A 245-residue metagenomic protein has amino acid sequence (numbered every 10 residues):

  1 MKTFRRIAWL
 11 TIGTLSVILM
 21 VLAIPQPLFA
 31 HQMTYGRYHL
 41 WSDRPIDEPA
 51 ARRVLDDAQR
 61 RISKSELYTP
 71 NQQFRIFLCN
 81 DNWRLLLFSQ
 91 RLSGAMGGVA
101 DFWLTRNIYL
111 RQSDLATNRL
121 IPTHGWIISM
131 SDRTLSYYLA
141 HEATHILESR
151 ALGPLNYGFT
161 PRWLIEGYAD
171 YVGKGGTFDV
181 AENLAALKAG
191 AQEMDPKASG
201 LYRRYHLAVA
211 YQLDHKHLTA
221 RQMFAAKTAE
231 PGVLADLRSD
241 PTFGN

Functional and structural regions predicted by a protein language model:
M1-A8, D132, S136: Structural motif marking the loop-to-transmembrane transition
K2, W9-A23, D195-N245: Pan-zinc metallopeptidase signature
I18-V21, P25, S149, G153: Membrane-water interface at transmembrane helix exits
F29-I146, R150-G153, G232-D236: Juxtacatalytic substrate-recognition/specificity segment
R44-L55, I128-A140, G158-E166, D195-H206 (+1 more regions): Solvent-exposed, acidic/flexible segments
I62-L78, P154-T160, E182-A185, T219-K227: Surface-exposed patches in mature extracellular/periplasmic domains of secreted proteins
S63-L67, T144-G153, D170-F178, A210-L218 (+1 more regions): Sec-exported extracytoplasmic/periplasmic mature domains
A151, G158-M194: Post-HExxH zinc-binding segment in Zn-dependent metallohydrolases
